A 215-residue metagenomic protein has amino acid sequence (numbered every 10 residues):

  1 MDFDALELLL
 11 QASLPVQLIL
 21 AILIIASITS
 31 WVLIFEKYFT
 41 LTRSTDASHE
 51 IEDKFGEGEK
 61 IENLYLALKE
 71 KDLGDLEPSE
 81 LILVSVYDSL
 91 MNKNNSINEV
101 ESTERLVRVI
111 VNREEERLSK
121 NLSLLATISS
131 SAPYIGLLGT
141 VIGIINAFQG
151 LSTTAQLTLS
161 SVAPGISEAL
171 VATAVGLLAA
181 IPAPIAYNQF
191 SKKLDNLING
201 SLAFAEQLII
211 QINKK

Functional and structural regions predicted by a protein language model:
M1-D53: Hydrophobic membrane-targeting segments
I19-T29, A132-I135, G139-I142, L177: Residue-level signal for the membrane-embedded core of alpha-helical transmembrane segments, especially mid-helix
I22, L125-I128, A163: Physicochemical signature of membrane-embedded alpha-helices that form the seven-helix bundle of GPCRs, emphasizing
L23-A26, P184, N188: Alpha-helical transmembrane segments of multi-pass membrane proteins
D46-T158, I185-K215: Predominantly long cytosolic amphipathic alpha-helical stalk/bundle segments
A169-I185: Hydrophobic alpha-helical transmembrane segments of polytopic membrane proteins
